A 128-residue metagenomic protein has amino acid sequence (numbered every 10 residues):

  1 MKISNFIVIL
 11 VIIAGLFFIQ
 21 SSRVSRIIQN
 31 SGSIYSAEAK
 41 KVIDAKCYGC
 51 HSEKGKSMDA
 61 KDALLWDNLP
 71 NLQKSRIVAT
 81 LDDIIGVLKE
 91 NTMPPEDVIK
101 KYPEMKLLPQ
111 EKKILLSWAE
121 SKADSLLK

Functional and structural regions predicted by a protein language model:
M1-N30, W118-K128: Post-cleavage N-terminal segment of exported redox proteins
R23-K41, E111: Electrostatic cytochrome c docking/interface patches
V24-I27, H51, S75, P103-A119: Periplasmic c-type cytochrome electron-transfer domains
I43-K54, M93, L115: The canonical Cys-X-X-Cys-His
S52-G55, M93, E120, D124-L127: Charged/polar positions within long, soluble alpha-helices
G55-I84: Gly/Gly-Pro-rich "capping" loops immediately C-terminal to redox-active cysteine motifs in periplasmic/lumenal
M58-W66, L88-E111, L127: Axial heme c-ligation environment in periplasmic c-type cytochrome domains
